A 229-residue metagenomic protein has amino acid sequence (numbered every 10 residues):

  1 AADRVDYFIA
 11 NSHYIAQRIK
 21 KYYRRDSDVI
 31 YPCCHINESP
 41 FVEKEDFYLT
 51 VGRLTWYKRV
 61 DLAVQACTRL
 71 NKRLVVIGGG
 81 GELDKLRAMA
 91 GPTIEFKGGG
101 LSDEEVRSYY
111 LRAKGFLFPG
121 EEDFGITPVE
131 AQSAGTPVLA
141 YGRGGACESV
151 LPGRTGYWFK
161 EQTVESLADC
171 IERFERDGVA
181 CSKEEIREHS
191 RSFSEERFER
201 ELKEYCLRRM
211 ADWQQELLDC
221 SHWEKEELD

Functional and structural regions predicted by a protein language model:
A1-S39: Donor nucleotide-sugar binding/catalytic pocket of nucleotide-sugar-dependent glycosyltransferases
C34, P40-K58, L62-I77: Conserved donor-binding/catalytic core segment of Leloir-type glycosyltransferases
D84, C147-R173, G178: Change "using UDP/GDP/dTDP sugars" to "using nucleotide sugars
D84-E104: Nucleotide-activated donor-binding/catalytic signature segment of Leloir-type glycosyltransferases, i.e., the conserved
S108-A113, L202: Short alpha-helical donor nucleotide-sugar binding micro-motif in glycosyltransferases
L111-D123, T136: Acidic donor-binding loop of glycosyltransferase active sites
P137-Y141, V150: Short hydrophobic beta-strand element within catalytic cores of glycosyltransferases and related nucleotide-activated
Q162, A180-L228: A charged, aromatic-enriched C-terminal amphipathic alpha-helix characteristic of glycosyltransferases across folds
